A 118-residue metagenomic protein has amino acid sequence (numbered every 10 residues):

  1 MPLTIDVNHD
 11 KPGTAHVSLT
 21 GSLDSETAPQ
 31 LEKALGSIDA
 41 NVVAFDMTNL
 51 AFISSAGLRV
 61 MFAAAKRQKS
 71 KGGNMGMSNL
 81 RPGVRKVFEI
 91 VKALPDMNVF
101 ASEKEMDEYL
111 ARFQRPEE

Functional and structural regions predicted by a protein language model:
P2-K33, M47: STAS-typified acidic loop motif
D6-N8, S78, F100: General small-molecule cofactor/ligand-binding pocket signal
K11-P12, T48, L80, K104: Conserved catalytic submotifs in the C-terminal HATPase_c
T14, M97-N98: Short, conserved active-site loop motifs that form the nucleotide-linked donor/cofactor pocket
S18, V99-A101: Structural signal for conserved beta-strand scaffold positions within catalytic alpha/beta enzyme cores
S25-M97: Amphipathic alpha-helical interaction surfaces in cytosolic regulatory modules
A101-E118: A charged, well-structured terminal subsegment
